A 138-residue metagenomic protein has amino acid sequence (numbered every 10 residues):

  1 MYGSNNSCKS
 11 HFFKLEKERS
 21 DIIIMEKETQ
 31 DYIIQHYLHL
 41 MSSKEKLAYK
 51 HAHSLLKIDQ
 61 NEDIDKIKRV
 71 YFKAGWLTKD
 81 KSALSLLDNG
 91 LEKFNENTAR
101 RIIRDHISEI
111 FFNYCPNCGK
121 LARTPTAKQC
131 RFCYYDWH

Functional and structural regions predicted by a protein language model:
M1-N89: Long, charged N-terminal interaction/targeting segments
F13, L121-R123, H138: Short functional micro-motifs and their immediate structural scaffolds
R19-S20, D105, K120: Short, flexible active-site loop motifs that bind/organize anionic cofactors or intermediates
T98-S108: Short, intrinsically disordered linker segments that flank or connect zinc-binding domains
F112, A127: Residues immediately within or flanking Cys/His clusters that coordinate Zn2+ in small zinc-binding modules
C115-C118, C130-C133: Short cysteine-rich clusters marking metal-coordination/redox-active sites
